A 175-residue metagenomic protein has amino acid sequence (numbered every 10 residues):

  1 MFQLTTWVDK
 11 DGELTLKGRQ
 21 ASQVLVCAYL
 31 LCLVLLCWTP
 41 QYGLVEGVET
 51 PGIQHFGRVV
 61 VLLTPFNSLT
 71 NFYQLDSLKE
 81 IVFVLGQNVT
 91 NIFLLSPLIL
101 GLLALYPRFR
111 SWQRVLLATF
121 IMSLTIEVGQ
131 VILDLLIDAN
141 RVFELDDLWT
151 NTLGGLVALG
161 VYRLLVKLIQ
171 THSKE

Functional and structural regions predicted by a protein language model:
M1-N140, L156-E175: Bulky hydrophobic segments
A139-W149: Non-cytosolic membrane-interface motifs at loop->transmembrane helix junctions
T150, G154: Conserved catalytic Lys-bearing alpha helix of Rossmann-like short-chain dehydrogenase/reductases
